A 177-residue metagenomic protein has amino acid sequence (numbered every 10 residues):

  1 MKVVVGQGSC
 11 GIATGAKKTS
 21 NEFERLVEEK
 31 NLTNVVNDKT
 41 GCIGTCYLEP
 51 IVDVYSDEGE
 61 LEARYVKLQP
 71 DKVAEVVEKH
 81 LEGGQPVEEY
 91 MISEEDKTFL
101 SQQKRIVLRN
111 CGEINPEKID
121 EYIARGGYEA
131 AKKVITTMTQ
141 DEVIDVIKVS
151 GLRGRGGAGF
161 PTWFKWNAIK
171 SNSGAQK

Functional and structural regions predicted by a protein language model:
M1-K177: Feature of Fe-S/electron-transfer and energy-metabolism proteins that preferentially highlights extended coupling
